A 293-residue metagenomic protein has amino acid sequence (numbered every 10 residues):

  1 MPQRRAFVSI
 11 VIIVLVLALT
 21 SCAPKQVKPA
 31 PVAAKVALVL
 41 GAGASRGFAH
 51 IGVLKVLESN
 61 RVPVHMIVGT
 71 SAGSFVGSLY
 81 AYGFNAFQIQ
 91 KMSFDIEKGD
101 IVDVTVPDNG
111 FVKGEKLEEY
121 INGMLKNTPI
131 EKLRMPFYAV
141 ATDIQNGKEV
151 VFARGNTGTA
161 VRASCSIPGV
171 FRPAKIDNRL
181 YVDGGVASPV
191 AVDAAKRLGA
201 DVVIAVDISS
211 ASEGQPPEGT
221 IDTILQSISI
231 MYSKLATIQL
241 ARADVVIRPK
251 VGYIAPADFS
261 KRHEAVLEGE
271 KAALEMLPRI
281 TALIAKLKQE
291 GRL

Functional and structural regions predicted by a protein language model:
R4-R5, S21-I67, L79-L293: Patatin-like phospholipase
S9-A18: Bacterial N-terminal signal peptides
G69, G73: Gly/Ala-rich beta-loop-alpha elbow adjacent to hydrolase catalytic centers
